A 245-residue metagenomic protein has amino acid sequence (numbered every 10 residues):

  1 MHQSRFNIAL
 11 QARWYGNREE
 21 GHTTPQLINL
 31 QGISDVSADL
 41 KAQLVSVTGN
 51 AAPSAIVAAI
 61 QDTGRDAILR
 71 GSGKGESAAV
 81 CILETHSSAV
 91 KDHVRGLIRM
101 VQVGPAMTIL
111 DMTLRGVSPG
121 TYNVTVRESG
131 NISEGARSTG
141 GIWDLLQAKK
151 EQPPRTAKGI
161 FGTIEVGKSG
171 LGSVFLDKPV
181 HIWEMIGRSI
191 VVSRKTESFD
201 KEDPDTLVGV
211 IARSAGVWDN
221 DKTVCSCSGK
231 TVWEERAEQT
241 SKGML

Functional and structural regions predicted by a protein language model:
H2-Q11, G21, Q31-T121, V126-L245: N-terminal leader/targeting pre-sequences
W14-P25: Ser/Thr-Pro-rich, acidic low-complexity intrinsically disordered regions of eukaryotic RNA-binding
I28: Basic, Lys/Arg-rich alpha-helical nucleic-acid-recognition elements, primarily the DNA-binding modules of transcription
